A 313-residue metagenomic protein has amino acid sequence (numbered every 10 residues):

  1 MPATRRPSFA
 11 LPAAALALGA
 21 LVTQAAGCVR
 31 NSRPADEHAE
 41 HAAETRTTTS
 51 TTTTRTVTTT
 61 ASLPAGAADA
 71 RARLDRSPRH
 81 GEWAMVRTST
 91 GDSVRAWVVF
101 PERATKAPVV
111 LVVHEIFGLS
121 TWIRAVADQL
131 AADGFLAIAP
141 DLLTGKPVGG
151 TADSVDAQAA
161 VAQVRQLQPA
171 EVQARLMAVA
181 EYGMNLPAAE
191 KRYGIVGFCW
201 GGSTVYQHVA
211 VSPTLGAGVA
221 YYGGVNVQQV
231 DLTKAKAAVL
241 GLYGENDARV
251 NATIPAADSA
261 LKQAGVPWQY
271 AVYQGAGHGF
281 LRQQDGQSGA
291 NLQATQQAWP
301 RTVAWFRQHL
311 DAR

Functional and structural regions predicted by a protein language model:
Q24-G27: C-terminal motif of bacterial Sec signal peptides marking the signal peptidase cleavage site
V29-D75, W83-M184, R282-Q284: Serine-hydrolase catalytic machinery in alpha/beta-hydrolase-like enzymes
P187-F198: Alpha/beta-hydrolase fold nucleophile elbow
G202-S212: Short glycine-enriched nucleophile-adjacent loop and the immediately C-terminal alpha-helix near the catalytic center
T214-G223: A conserved short beta-strand
G241-Y243: Short beta-strand/loop motif that positions the catalytic acidic residue of the alpha/beta-hydrolase fold
A248-I254: Conserved alpha/beta-hydrolase "acid-adjacent" motif
K262, P267-R313: C-terminal catalytic histidine-bearing segment of alpha/beta-hydrolase fold enzymes
